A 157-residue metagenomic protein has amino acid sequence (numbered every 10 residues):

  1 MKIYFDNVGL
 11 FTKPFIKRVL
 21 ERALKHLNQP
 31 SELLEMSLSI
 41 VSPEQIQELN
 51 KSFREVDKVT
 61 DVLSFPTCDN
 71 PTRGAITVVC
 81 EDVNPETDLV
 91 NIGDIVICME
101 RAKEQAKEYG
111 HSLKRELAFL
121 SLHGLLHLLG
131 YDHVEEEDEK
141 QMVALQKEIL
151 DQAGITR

Functional and structural regions predicted by a protein language model:
M1-A118, L129-R157: An acidic/histidine-cluster motif and surrounding catalytic segment that typifies divalent-metal-assisted enzyme active
L126: Periplasmic solute-binding protein
